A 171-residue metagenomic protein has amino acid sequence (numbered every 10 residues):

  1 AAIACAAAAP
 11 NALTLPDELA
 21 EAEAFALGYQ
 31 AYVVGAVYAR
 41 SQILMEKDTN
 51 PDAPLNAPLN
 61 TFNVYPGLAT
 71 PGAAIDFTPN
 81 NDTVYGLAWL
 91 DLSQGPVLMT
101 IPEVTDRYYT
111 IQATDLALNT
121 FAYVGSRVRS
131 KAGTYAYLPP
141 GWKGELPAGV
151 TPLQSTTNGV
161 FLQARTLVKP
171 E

Functional and structural regions predicted by a protein language model:
A1-A2: Sec-dependent signal peptide recognition, specifically the positively charged N-region followed immediately by
P10-E171: A compositional/structural signature for long, glycine/proline-rich flexible linkers and loops on extracytoplasmic
